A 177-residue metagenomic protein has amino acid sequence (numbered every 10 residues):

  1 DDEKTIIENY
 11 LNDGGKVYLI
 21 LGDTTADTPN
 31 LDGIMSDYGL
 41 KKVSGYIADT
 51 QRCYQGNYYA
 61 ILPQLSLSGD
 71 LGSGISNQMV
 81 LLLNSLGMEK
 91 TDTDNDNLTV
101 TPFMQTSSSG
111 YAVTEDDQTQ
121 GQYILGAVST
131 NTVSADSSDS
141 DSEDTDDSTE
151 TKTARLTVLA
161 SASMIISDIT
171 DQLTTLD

Functional and structural regions predicted by a protein language model:
D1-D177: Acidic, S/T/G-rich, low-cysteine, solvent-exposed domains in lumenal/extracellular/periplasmic regions of secretory
